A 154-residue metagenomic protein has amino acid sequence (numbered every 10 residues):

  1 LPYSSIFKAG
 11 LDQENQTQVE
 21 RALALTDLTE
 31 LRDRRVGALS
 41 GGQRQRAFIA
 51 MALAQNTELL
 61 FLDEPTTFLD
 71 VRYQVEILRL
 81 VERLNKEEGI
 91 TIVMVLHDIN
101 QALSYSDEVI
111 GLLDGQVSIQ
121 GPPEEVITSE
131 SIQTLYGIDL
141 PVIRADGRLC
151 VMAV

Functional and structural regions predicted by a protein language model:
G10, R35-L39: Conserved ABC ATPase signature
D12-L31, N56: Conserved ABC ATPase "signature" region
L60-E64: Catalytic Walker B motif of ABC-type/P-loop ATPase nucleotide-binding domains
V75-E88: Helical segment within the ABC ATPase nucleotide-binding domain
L96-H97: H-loop/switch region of ABC-family ATPase nucleotide-binding domains
V109-P122: H-loop (His-switch) and adjacent beta-strand-loop-beta switch element of ABC-type ATPase nucleotide-binding domains
L135-V154: ABC ATPase nucleotide-binding domains
